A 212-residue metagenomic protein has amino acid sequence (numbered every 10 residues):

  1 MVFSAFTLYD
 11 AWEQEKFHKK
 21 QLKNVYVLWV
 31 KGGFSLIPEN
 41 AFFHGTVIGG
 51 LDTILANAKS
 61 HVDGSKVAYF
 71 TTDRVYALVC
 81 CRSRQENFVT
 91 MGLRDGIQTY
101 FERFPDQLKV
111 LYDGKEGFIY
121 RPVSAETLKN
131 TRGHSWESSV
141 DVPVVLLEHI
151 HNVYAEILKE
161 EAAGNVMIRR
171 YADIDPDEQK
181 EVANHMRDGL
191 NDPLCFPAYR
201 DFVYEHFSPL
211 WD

Functional and structural regions predicted by a protein language model:
V2-I37, G64-K66, L78-D212: Conserved NAD+-utilizing ADP-ribose enzyme module
N40, G45-V62: Short aromatic-glycine-(Arg/Gly/Cys) micro-motifs in beta-strand/loop hairpins
